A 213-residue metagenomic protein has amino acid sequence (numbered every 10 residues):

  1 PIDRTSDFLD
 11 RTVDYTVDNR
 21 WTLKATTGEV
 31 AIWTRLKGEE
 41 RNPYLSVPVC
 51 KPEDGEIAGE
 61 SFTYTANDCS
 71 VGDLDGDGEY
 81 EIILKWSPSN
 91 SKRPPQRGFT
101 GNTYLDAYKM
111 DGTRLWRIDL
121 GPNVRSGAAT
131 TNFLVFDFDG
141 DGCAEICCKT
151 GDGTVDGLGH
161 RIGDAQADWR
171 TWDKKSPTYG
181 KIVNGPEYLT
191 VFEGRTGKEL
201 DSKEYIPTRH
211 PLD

Functional and structural regions predicted by a protein language model:
I2-D213: Beta-propeller-forming repeat regions
